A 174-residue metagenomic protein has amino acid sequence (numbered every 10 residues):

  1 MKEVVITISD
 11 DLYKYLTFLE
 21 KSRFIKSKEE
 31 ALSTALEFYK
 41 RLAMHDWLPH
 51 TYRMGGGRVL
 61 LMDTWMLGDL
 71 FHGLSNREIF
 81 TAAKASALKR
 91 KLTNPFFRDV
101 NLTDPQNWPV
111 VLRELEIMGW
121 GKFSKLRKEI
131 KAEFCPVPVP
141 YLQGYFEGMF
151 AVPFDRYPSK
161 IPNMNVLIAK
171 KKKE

Functional and structural regions predicted by a protein language model:
M1-D10, E20: Short Lys/Arg-rich basic patches
K2-V4, K128, M164-L167: Short beta-strand micro-motifs in enzyme catalytic cores
Y13-Y15, K26-Y52: Short, basic amphipathic alpha-helical segments that act as recognition/interaction helices in nucleic-acid-binding
R23, D46, E116-G119: Short glycine-centered helix-capping/turn motifs at secondary-structure transition points
M44-L60, M66-G68: Internal alpha/beta loop-helix hairpins
M62-K131: An N-terminal amphipathic alpha-helical segment
P109-N163: Short, hydrophobic/π-rich interface segment
P158-E174: C-terminal edge-of-domain segments
